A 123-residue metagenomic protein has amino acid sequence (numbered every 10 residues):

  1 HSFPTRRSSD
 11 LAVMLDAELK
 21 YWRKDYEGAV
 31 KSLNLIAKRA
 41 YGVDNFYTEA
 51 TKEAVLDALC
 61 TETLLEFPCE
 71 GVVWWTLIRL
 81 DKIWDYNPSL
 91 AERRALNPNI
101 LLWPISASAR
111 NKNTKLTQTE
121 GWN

Functional and structural regions predicted by a protein language model:
S2, R6-N123: Acidic/polar-rich alpha-helix caps and helix-coil junctions
